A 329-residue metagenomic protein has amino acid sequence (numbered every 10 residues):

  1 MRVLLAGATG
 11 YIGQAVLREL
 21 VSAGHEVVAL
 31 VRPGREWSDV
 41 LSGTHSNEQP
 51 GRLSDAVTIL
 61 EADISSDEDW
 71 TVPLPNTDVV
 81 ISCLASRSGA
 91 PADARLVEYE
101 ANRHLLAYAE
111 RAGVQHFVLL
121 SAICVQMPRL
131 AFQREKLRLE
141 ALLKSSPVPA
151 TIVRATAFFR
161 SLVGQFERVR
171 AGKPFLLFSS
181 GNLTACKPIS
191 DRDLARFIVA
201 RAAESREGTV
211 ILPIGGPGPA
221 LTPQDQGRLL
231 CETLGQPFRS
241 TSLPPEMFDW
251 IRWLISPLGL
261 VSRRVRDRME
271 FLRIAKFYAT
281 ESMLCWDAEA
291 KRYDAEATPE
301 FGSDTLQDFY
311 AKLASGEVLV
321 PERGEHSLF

Functional and structural regions predicted by a protein language model:
V3-H25: N-terminal Rossmann NAD(P)H-binding glycine-rich loop of SDR-like oxidoreductase domains
I12, V80, L194, I198 (+2 more regions): Non-catalytic, hydrophobic alpha-helical segments
R35-D39, H45-R111, C124-Q126: NAD(P)H-binding glycine-rich loop region in Rossmannoid oxidoreductase-like domains and their noncatalytic homologs
S86-G172: Glycine-/Pro-rich loop/turn segments that contact NAD(P) or position catalytic residues in Rossmann-like domains
A101, S180-A202, V210, T222: Substrate-positioning beta->alpha
S161-R168, R201-L212, Q236-F238: Glycine/proline-rich active-site loop of Rossmann-fold NAD(P)-dependent oxidoreductases
A185-R192, I214-E232, P244-W253: Substrate-binding strand-loop-helix patch in Rossmann-like NAD(P)-dependent oxidoreductase/epimerase domains
E246-F329: A hydrophobic C-terminal alpha-helical subdomain
